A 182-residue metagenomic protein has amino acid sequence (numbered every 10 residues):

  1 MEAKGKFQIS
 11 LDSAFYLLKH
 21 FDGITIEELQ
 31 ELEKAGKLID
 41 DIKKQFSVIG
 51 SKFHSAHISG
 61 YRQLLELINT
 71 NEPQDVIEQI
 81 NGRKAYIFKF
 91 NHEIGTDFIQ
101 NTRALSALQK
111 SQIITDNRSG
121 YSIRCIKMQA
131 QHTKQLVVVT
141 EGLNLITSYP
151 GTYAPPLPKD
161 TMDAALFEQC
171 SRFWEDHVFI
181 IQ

Functional and structural regions predicted by a protein language model:
M1-Q182: Functional cores of ribonucleases/endoribonucleases
